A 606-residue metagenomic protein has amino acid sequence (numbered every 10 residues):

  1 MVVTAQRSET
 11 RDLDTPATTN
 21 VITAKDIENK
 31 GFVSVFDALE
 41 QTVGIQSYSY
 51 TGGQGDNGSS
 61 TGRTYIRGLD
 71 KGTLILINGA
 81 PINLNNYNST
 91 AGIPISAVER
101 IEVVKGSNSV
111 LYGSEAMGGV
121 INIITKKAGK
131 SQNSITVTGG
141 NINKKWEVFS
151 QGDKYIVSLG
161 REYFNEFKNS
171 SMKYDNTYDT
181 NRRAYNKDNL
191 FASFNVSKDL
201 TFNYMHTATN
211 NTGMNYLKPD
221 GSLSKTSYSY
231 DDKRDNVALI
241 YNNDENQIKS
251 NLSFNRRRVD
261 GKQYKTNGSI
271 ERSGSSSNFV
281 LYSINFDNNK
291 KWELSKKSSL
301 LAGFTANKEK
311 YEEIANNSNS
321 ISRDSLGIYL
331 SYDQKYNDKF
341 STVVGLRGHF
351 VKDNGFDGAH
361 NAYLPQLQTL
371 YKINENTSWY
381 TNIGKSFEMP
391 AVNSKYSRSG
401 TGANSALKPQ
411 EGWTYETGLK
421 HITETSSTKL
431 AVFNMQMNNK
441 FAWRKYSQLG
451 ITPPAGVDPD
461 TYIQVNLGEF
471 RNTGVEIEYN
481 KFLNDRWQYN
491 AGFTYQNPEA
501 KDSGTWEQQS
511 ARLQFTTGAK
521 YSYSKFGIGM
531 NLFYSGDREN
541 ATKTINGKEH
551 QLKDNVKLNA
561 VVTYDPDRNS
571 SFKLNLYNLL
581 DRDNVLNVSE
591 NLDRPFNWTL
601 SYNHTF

Functional and structural regions predicted by a protein language model:
V2-K30: N-terminal periplasmic "start-of-domain" segments of outer-membrane beta-barrel proteins
V35-A38, S60-Y65, L76, N88 (+3 more regions): N-terminal periplasmic accessory domains that precede and gate Gram-negative outer-membrane beta-barrel machines
F36-A80: Extracytoplasmic beta-strand/coil segments of soluble accessory domains associated with Gram-negative outer-membrane
A80-K105: Short acidic/polar hinge/loop motifs at secondary-structure boundaries that mediate gating or recognition
V110, N122, K130-S131, K145 (+1 more regions): Periplasmic-side early beta-strands and strand-to-turn transitions of outer-membrane beta-barrels
G139, K225-D244, G358, K372 (+6 more regions): Outer-membrane beta-barrel signature, preferentially recognizing the C-terminal barrel domain of Gram-negative
S197, S295-L301, T305, S318-M437 (+4 more regions): Structural signature of Gram-negative outer-membrane beta-barrels, strongest in the C-terminal barrel of TonB-dependent
K290, K296, K335-K339, N434 (+4 more regions): Gram-negative outer-membrane beta-barrel transporters
